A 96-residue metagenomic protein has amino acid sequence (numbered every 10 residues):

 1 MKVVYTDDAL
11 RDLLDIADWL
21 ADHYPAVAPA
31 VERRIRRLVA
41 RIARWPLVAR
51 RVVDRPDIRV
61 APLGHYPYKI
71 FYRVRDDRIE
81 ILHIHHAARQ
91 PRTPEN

Functional and structural regions predicted by a protein language model:
K2-V60, R75-R78, P94-N96: Basic, Lys/Arg-enriched alpha-helical interface segments
L63-K69, R73-N96: Enriched for short, Lys/Arg-rich terminal
